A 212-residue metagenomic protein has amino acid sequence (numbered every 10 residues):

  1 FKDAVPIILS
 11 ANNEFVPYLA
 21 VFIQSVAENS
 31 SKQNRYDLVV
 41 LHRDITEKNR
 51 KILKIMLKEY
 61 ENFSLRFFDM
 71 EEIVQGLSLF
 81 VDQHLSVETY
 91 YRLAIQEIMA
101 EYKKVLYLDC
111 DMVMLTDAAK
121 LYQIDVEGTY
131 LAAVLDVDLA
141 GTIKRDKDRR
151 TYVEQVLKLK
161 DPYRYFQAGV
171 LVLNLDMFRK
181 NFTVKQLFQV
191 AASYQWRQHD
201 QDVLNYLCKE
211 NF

Functional and structural regions predicted by a protein language model:
F1-F212: Glycosyltransferase catalytic domains, chiefly GT-A lineage
